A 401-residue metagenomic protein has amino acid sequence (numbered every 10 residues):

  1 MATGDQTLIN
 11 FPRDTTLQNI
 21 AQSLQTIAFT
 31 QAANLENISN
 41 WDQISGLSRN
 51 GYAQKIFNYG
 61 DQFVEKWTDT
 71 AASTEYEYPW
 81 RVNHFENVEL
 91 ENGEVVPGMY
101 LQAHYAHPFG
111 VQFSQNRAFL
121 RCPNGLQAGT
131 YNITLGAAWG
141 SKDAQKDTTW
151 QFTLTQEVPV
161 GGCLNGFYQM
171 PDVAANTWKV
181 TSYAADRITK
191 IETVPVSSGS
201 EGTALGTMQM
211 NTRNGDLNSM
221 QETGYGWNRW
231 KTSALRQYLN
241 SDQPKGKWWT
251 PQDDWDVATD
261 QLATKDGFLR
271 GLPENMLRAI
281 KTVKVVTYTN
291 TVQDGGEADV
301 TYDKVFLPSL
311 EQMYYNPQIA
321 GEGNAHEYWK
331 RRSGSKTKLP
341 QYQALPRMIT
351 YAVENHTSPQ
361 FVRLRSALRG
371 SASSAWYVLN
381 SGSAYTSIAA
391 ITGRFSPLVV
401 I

Functional and structural regions predicted by a protein language model:
M1-Q25: Short, low-complexity N-terminal tether/leader segments at secretion or assembly junctions of large, surface-exposed
Q25-I401: Collagenous Gly-X-Y triple-helix signature in extracellular proteins
